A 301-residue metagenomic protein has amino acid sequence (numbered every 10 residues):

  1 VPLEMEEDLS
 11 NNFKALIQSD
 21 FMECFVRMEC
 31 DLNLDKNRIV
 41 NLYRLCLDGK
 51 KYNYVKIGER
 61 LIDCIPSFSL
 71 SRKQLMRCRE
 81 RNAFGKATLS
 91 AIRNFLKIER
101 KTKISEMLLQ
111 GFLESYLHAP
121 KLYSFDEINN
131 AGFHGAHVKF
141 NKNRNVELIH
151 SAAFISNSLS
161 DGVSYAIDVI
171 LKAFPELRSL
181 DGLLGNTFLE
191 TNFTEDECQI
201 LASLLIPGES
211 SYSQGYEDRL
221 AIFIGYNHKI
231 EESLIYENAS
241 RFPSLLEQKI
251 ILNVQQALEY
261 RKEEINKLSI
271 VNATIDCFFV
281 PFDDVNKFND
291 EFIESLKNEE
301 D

Functional and structural regions predicted by a protein language model:
P2-A83: A structured, charge-rich N-terminal accessory region that forms the first stable segment of a protein and links
N53, I57, K101-L109, S158 (+3 more regions): Short amphipathic alpha-helical segments
E80-I98: A short, surface-exposed helix-loop junction/capping segment
K101, S164-E259: Acidic, metal/cofactor-coordinating or nucleic-acid-engaging core segments within structured domains
K101-A131: Extended, Lys/Arg-enriched charged tracts that mediate electrostatic binding to polyanionic substrates
P120-L183: Loop-centered beta-sheet repeat module
S156-L159, H228-S233, V285: Short acidic, S/G/P-rich loop/turn micro-motifs used as interaction or catalytic elements
L234-D301: Extended, charged low-complexity segments that frequently continue into or abut oligomerization scaffolds
